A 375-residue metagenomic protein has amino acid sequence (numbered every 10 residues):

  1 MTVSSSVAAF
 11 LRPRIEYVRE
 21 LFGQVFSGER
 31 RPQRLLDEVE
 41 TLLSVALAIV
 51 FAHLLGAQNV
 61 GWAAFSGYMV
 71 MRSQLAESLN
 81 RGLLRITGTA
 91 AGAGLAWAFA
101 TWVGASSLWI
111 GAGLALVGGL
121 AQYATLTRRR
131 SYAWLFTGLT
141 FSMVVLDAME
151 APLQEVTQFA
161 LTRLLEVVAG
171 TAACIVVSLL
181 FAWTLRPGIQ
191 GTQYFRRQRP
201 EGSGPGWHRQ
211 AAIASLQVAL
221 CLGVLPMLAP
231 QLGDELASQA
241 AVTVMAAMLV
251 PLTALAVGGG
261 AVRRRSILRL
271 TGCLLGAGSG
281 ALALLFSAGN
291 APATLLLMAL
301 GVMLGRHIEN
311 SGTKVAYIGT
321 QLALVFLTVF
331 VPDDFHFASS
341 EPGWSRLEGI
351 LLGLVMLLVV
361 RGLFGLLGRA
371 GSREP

Functional and structural regions predicted by a protein language model:
M1-P375: Alpha-helical transmembrane segments and their membrane-interface boundaries that form or gate the permeation pathway
